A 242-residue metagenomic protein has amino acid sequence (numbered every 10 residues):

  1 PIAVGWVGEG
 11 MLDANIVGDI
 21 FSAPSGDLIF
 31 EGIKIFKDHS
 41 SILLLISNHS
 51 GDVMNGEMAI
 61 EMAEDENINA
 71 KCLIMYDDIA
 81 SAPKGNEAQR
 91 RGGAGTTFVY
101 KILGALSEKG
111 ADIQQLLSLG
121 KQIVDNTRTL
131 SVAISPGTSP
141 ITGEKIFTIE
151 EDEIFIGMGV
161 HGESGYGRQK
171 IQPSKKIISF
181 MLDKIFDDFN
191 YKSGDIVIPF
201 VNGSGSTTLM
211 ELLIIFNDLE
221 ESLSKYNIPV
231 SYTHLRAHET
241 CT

Functional and structural regions predicted by a protein language model:
P1, L12-N15, S41-S50, E57-I60 (+3 more regions): Short glycine-rich or small-residue beta-strand-to-loop segments that form or flank ligand, phosphate, metal/Fe-S
G5-I16, S81-P83, F155-K170: Gly-rich Lys/Arg/Thr-decorated short loops/hinges at beta-loop-alpha junctions or inter-strand turns that position
L12-D38: Glycine-rich oxoanion-binding loops at beta->alpha junctions
N15-I20, E64-N86: Short, acidic/small-residue loops that bind anionic groups at enzyme active sites
V53-E66, E211-N217: Short Gly/Thr/Asp-enriched flexible loops that form oxyanion-binding sites at enzyme active sites
I74-Q115, L119-N126: Short alpha-helices
K109-I214: Mixed-charge interfacial surface used for oligomerization/domain docking and macromolecular partner engagement
H234-T242: Single conserved hydrophobic/aromatic residue that forms the stacking wall/gate of nucleotide- or nucleobase-binding
